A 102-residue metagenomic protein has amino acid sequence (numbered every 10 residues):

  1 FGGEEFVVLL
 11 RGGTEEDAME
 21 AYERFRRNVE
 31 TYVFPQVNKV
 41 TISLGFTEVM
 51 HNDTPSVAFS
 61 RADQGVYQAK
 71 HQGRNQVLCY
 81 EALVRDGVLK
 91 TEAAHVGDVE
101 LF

Functional and structural regions predicted by a protein language model:
G2-H51, V57, C79, D98-L101: GGDEF/GGEEF active-site signature
M19, E48-F102: Catalytic-core segments of nucleotide cyclases and related cyclic-nucleotide turnover enzymes
